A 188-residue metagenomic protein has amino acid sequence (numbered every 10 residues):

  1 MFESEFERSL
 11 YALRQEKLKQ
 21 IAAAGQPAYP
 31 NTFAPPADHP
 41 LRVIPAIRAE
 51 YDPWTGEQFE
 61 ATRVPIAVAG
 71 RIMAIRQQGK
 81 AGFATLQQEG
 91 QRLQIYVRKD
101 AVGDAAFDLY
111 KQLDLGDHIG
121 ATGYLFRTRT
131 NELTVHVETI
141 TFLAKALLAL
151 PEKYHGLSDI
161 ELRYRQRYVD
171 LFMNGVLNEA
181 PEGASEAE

Functional and structural regions predicted by a protein language model:
M1-E188: Class II aminoacyl-tRNA synthetase catalytic cores and aaRS-like
